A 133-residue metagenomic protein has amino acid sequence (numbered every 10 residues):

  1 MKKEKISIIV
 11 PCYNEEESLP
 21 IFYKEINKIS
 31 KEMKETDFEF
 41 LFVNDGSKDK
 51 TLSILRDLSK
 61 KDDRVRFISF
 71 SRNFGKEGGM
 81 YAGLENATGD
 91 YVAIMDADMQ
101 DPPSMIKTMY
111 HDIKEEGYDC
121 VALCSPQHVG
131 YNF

Functional and structural regions predicted by a protein language model:
M1-K28, E35: N-proximal low-complexity "stem/linker" segments adjacent to membrane-targeting elements
V10, Y23, K34-G46, I68-S69: Short beta-strand/loop segment that forms part of the nucleotide-sugar
E17-I21, D49-L58: Acidic helix N-cap motif at the loop->helix transition within catalytic regions of sugar-transfer enzymes
S30-T36, S59-R64: Short helix-capping segments at alpha-helix termini
N44-L52, M99: A conserved acidic beta->alpha catalytic loop
D57, R64-R72, K76-N86, Y91 (+1 more regions): Acceptor/aglycone-binding surface of glycosyltransferases and processive sugar-polymer synthases
